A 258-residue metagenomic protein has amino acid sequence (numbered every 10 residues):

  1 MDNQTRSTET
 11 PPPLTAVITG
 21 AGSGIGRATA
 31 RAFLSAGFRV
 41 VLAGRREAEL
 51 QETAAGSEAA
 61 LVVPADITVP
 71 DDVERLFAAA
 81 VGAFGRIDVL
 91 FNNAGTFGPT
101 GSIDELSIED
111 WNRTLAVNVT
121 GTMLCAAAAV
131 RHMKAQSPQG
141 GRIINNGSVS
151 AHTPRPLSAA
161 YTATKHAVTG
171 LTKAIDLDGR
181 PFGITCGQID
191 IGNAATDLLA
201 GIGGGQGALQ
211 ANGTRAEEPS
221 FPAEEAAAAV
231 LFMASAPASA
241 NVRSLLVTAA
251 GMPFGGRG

Functional and structural regions predicted by a protein language model:
G22-G24: Conserved glycine-rich cofactor-binding loop
A36-Q51: Conserved glycine-rich Rossmann-like NAD(P)H-binding loop of the short-chain dehydrogenase/reductase
A65-L76, I108: The beta1-alpha1 cofactor-binding region of Rossmann-like NAD(H)/NADP(H)-dependent oxidoreductases
G101-I103, D110-N112: Substrate-binding pocket helix/loop in short-chain dehydrogenase/reductase
A126, T164: Active-site helix of classical SDR
S148: Residue(s) in the substrate-gating loop at a strand-loop-helix junction that position the organic substrate next
I184, Q188-I189, A208-G255: C-terminal helical subdomain
